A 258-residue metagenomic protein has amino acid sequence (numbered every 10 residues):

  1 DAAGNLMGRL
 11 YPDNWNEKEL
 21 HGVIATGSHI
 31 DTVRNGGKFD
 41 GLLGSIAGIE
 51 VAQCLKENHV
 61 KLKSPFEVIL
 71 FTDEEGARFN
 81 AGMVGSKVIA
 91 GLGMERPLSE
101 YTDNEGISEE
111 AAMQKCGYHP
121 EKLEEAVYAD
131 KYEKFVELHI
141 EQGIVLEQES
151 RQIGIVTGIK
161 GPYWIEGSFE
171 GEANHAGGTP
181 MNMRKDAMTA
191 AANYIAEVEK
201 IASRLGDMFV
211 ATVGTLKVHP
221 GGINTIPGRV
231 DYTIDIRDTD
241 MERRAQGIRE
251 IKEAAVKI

Functional and structural regions predicted by a protein language model:
D1-G37, L55: Acidic/His- and Gly-rich active-site-bordering loop/insert found across diverse amide/peptide-bond hydrolases
A3, A25, K61-T72, V210-T215: Beta-strand segments within the central parallel beta-sheet cores of soluble alpha/beta enzyme folds
K18, A52-E67, P97-T102, K200-M208: Phosphate-handling active-site elements
D31, D73-E74, R78-M241, V256: Midchain, well-structured core segments that form catalytic/ion-binding scaffolds
T32-I46, R78-G82: FAD-binding core of FAD-dependent oxidoreductases, characterized by glycine-rich FAD pyrophosphate-binding loops
G37-D40, T179-N182, Q246: Short, solvent-exposed loop/turn segments at secondary-structure boundaries
L42-E50, T189-N193: Short amphipathic alpha-helical face segments that pack within enzyme cores and frequently flank/anchor catalytic
Q246-V256: Short amphipathic alpha-helices in soluble, non-transmembrane regions that often serve as interface/regulatory elements
